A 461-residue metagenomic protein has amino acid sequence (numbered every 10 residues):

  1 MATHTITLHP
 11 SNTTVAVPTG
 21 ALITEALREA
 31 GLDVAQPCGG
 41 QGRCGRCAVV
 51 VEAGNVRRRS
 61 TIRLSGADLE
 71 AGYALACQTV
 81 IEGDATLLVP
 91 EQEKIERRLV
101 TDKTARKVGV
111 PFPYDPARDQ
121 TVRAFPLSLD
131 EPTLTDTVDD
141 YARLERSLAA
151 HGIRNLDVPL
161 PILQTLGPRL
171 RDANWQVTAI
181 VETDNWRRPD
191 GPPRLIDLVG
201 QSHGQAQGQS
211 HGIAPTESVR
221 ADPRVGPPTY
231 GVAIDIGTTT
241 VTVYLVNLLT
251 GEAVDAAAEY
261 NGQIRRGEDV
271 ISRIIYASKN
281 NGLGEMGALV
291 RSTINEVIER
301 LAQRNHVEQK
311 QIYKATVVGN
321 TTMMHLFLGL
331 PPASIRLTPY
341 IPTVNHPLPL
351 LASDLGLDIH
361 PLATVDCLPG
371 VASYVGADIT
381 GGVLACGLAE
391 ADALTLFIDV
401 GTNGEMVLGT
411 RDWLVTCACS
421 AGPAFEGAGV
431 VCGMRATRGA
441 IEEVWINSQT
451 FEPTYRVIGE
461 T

Functional and structural regions predicted by a protein language model:
M1-S11: Secondary-structure capping and domain/repeat boundary segments
N12-A21: Short, contiguous acidic and Ser/Thr-rich linear segments
L32, T229-G231, I274-M286, A363-G370 (+1 more regions): Glycine- and acidic
D33-R58, G66-G83: Local cysteine-cluster metal-coordination motifs and their immediate loop/turn environment, predominantly Fe-S cluster
D68-E70, A74-H203, D222-A233, T238 (+6 more regions): Nucleotide/phosphate-binding catalytic cleft detector across ATP-hydrolyzing and phosphate-transferring enzymes
Q209, I213-A214, V219-R220, V225-P227: Short, low-complexity intrinsically disordered segments enriched in A/P/G/S/L with frequent Arg, especially at protein
I234-T238, V243-L245, G251-D269, S334-P347 (+2 more regions): Glycine-rich phosphate-binding loop of actin/hexokinase-like ATP-binding domains
G262-R304, G429-G433, A440-I446: N-terminal phosphate-binding loop and adjacent alpha-helix
